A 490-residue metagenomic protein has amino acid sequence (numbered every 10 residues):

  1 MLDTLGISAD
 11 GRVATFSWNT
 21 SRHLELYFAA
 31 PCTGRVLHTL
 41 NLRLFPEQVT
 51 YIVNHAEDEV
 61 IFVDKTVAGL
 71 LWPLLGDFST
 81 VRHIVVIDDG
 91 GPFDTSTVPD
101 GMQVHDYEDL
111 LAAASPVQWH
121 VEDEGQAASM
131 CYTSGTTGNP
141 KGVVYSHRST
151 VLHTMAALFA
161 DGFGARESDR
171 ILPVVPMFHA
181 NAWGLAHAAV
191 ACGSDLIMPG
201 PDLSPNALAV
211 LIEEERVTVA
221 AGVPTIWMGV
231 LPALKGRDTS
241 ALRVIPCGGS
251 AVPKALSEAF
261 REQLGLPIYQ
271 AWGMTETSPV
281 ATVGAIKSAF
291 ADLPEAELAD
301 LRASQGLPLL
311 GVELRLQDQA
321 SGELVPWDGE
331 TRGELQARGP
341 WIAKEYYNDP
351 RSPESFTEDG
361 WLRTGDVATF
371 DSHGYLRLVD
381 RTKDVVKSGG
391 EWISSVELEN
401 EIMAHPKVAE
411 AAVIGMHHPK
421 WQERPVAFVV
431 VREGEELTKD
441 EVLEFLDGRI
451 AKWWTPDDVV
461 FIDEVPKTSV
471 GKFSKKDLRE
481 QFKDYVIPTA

Functional and structural regions predicted by a protein language model:
M1-E47, W392: Conserved AMP-binding/adenylate-forming
T4-L5, C32-D109, E433-E435: Structural core segment of the AMP-binding/adenylate-forming
T15, L44, T50, I61-V63 (+7 more regions): AMP-binding/adenylate-forming catalytic core of the ANL superfamily
W18, V63-P73, G90-G91, V175 (+6 more regions): Adenylate-forming
T33, V151-R170, A180-T218, A233: Conserved AMP-binding/adenylation subdomain of ANL enzymes
V85-V86, P99-H105, A112-Y132, N139 (+1 more regions): Conserved pre-ATP/AMP-binding loop-to-beta segment of ANL
A128-M155: Conserved AMP-binding A3 loop
I245, V252-A271, T275-L376, R381-V385 (+2 more regions): Conserved AMP-binding/adenylate-forming
